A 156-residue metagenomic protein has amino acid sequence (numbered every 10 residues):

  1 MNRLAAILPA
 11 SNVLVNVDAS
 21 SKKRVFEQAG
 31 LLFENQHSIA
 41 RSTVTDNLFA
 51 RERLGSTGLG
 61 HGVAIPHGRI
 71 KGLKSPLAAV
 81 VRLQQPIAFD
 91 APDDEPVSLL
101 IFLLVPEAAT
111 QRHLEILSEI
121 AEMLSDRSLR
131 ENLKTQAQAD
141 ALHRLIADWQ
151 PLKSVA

Functional and structural regions predicted by a protein language model:
M1-A156: Cytosolic covalent-transfer regions centered on His/Cys nucleophiles that carry phosphoryl or persulfide groups
